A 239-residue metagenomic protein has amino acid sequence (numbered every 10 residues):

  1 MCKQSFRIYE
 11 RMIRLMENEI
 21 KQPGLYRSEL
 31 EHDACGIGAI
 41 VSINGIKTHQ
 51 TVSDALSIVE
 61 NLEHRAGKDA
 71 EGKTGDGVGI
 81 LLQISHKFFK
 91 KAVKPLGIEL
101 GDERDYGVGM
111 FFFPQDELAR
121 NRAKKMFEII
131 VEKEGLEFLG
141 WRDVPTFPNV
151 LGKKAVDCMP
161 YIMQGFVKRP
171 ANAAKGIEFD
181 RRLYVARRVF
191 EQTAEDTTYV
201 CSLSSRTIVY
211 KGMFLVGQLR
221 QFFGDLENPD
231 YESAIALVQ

Functional and structural regions predicted by a protein language model:
F6-Q239: N-terminal segments that mediate ammonia production and transfer in glutamine-dependent amidotransferase systems
